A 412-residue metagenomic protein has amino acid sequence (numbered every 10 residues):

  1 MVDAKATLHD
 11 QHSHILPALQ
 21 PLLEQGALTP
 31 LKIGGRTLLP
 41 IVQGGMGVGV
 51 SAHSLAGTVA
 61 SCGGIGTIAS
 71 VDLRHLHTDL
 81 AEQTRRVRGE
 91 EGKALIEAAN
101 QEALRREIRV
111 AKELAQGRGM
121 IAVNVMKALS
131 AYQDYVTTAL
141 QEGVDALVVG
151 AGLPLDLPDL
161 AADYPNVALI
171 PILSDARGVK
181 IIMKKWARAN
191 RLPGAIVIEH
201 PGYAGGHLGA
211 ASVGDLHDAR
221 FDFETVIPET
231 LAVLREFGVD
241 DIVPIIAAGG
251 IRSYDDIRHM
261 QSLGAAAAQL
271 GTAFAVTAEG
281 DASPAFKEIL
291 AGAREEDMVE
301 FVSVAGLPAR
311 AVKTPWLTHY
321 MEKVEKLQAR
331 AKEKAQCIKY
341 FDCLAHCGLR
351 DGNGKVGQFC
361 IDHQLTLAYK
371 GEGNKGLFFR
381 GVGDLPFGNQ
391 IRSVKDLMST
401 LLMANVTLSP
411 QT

Functional and structural regions predicted by a protein language model:
V2-D240: Active-site entrance/lid segments in N-terminal catalytic domains of soluble metabolic enzymes
V42, Y203-F223, I227-I242, I246 (+1 more regions): Conserved active-site-proximal phosphate/metal-binding subdomains
V50, I251-R252: Residue-level detector of alpha-helix initiation sites
